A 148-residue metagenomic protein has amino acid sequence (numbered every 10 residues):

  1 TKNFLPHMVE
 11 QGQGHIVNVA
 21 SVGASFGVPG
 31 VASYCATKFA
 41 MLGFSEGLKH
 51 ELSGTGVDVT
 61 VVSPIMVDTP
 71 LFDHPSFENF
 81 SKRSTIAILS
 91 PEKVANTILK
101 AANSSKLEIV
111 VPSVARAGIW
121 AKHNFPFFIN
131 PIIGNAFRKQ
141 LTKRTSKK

Functional and structural regions predicted by a protein language model:
T1, T37: Active-site helix of classical SDR
N3-G12: A short helix-coil junction within the Rossmann-fold of NAD(P)-dependent oxidoreductases
P6, H50-S53: Alpha-helical segment proximal to the catalytic Tyr-Lys
S21: Residue(s) in the substrate-gating loop at a strand-loop-helix junction that position the organic substrate next
A24-F26: Conserved catalytic-site region of short-chain dehydrogenase/reductase
V28-A32: Active-site loop immediately N-terminal to the catalytic Tyr-X3-Lys motif of short-chain dehydrogenase/reductase
F39-E46, H50, V57, N96: Conserved active-site helix of classical SDR/Rossmann-fold NAD(P)-dependent CH-OH oxidoreductases
G54-S113: SDR active-site lid
